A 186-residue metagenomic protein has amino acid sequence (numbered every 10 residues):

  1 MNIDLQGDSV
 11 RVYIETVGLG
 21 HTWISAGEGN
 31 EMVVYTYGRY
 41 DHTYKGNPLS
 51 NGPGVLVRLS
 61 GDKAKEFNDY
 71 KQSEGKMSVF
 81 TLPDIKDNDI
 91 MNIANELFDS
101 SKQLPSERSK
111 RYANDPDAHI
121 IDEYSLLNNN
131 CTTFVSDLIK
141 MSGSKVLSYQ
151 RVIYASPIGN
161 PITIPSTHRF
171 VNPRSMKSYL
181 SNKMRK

Functional and structural regions predicted by a protein language model:
M1-N129, M141, P157-K186: Non-catalytic ligand/cofactor/substrate-binding and regulatory segments of enzyme domains
T132-D137: Solvent-exposed, polar/charged alpha-helical surfaces in well-ordered, non-transmembrane soluble domains, broadly
S142-S156: Short conserved catalytic/interaction loops centered on acidic-Pro-aromatic/His motifs
